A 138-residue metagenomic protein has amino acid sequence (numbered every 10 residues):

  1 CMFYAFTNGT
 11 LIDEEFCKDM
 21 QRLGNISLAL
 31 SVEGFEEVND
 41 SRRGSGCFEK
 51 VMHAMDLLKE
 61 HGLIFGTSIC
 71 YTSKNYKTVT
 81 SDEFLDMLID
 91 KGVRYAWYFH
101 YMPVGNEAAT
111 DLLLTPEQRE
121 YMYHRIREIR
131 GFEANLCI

Functional and structural regions predicted by a protein language model:
C1-H100: Radical SAM/AdoMet-radical enzyme domain recognition
Y101-I138: A C-terminal junction/extension of Radical SAM enzymes
